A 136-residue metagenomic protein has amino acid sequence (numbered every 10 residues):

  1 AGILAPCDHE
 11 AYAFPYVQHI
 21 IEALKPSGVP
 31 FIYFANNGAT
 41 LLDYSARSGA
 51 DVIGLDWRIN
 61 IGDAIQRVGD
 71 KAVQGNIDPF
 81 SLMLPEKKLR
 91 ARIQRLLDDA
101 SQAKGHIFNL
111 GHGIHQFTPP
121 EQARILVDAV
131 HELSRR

Functional and structural regions predicted by a protein language model:
A1-R136: Active-site loop segments of alpha/beta catalytic cores
